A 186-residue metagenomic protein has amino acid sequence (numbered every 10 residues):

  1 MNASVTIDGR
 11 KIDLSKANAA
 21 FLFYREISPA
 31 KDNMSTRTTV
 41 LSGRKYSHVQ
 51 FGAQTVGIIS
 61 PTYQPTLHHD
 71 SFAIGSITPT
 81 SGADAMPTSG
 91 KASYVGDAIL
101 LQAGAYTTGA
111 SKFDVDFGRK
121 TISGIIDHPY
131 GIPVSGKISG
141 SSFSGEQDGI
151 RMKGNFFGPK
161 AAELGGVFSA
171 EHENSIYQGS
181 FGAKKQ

Functional and structural regions predicted by a protein language model:
M1-Q186: Mature soluble binding/inhibitory domains
